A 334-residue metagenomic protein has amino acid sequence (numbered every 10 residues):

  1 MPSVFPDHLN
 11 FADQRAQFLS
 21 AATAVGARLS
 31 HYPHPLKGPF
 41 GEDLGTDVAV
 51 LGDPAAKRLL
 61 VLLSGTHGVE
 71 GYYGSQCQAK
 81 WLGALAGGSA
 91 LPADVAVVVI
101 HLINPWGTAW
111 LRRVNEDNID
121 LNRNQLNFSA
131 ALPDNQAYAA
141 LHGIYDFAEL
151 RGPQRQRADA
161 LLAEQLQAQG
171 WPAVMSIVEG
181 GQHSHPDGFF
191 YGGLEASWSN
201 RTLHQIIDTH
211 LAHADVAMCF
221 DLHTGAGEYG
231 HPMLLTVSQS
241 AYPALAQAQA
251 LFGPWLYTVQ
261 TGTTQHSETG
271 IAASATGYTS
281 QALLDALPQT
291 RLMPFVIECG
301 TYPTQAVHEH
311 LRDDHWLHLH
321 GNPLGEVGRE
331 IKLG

Functional and structural regions predicted by a protein language model:
M1-G334: Structured catalytic-domain cores with a bias toward divalent-metal coordination
